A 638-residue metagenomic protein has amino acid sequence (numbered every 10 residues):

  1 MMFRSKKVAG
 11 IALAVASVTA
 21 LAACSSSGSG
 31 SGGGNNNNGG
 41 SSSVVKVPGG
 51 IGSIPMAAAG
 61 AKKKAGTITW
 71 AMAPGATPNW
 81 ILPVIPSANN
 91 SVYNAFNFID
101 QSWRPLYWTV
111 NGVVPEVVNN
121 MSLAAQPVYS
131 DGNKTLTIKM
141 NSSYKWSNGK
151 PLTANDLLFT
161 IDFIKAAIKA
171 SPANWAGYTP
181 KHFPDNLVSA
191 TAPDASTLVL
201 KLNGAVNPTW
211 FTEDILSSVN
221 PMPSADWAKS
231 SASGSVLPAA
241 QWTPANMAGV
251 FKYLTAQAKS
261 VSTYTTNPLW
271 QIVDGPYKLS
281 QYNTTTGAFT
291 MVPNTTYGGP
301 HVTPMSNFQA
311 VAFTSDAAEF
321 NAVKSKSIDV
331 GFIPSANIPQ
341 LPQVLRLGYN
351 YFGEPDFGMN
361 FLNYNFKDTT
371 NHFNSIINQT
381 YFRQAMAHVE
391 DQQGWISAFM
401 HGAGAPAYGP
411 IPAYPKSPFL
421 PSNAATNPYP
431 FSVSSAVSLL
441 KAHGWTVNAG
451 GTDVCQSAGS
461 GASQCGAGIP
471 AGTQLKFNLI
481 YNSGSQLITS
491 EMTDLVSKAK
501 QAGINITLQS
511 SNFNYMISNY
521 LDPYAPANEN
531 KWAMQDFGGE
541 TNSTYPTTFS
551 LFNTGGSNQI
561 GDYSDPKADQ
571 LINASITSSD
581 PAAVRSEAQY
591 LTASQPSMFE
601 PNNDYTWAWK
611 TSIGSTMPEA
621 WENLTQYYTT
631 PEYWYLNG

Functional and structural regions predicted by a protein language model:
I68-D131, I272: N-terminal lobe/hinge region of extracytoplasmic solute-binding protein
W70, G149, V323-K324, I328-F332 (+4 more regions): Periplasmic binding protein-like
N111, V219-P300, S438: Gly/Pro-rich hinge or "lid" segments in bacterial periplasmic/extracellular proteins
A125-P172, P193, V199-K201, E319-A322 (+2 more regions): Aromatic- and charge-enriched surface segment that lines or borders ligand/interaction sites
I164-G177, T191, S280-T296, Q309-N374 (+1 more regions): Extracellular/periplasmic solute-recognition and catalytic clefts
G177-L254: Surface-exposed binding/hinge segments that line and control ligand-binding clefts or catalytic entry sites
T290-T295, I377-V496: Append "and occasionally in soluble cytosolic enzymes with long acidic Gly/Pro-rich linkers
W609-G638: Long beta-strand-rich cores associated with HINT superfamily self-processing modules
